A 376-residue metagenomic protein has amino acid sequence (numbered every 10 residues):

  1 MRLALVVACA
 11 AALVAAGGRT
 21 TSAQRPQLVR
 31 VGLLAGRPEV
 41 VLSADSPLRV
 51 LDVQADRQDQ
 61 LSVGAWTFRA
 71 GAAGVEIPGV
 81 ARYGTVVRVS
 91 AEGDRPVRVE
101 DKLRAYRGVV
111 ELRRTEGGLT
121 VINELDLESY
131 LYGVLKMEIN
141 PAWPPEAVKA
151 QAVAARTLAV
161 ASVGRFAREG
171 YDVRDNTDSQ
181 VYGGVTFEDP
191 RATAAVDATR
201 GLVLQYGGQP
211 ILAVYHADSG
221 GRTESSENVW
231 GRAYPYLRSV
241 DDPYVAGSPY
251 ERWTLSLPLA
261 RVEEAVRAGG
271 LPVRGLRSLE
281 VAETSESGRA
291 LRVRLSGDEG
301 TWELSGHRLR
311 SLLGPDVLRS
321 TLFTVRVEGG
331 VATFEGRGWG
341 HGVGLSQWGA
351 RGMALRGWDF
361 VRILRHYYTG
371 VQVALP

Functional and structural regions predicted by a protein language model:
L3-P376: Conserved, single-site charged/polar hotspot
